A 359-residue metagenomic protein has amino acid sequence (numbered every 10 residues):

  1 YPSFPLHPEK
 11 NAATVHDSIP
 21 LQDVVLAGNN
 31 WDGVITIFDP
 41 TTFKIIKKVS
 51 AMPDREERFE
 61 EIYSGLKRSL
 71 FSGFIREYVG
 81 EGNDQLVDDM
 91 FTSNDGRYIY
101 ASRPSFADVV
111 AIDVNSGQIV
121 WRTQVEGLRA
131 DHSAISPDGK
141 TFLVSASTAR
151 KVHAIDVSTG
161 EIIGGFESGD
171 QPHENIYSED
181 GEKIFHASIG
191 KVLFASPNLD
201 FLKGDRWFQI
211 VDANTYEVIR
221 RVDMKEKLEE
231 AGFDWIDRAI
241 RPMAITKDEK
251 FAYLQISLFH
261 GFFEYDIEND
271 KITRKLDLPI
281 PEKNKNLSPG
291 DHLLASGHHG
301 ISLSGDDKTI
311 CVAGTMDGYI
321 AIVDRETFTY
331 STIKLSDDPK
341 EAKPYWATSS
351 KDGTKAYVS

Functional and structural regions predicted by a protein language model:
Y1-S359: Predominantly soluble domains enriched in secretory-pathway, periplasmic, or organellar proteins
